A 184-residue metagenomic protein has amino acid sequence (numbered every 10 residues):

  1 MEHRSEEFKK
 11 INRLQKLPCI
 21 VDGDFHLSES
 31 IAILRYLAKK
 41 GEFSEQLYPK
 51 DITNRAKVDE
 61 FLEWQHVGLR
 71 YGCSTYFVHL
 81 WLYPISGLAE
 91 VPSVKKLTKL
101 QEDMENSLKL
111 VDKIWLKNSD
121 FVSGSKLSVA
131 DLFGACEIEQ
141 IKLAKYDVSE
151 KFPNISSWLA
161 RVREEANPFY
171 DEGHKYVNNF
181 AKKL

Functional and structural regions predicted by a protein language model:
M1-T98, E105, K117: GST-like domain detector, emphasizing the conserved glutathione-binding G-site in the N-terminal thioredoxin-like
L34-A38, D59-L62, L108, D112 (+2 more regions): Non-transmembrane alpha-helical segments in soluble domains of secreted/periplasmic/extracellular proteins
E45-K50, Y71-C73, D120-G124, E150 (+1 more regions): Short, hydrophobic secondary-structure boundary micro-motifs
G68, G72-F77, F121-K151, V162: GST superfamily/GST-like fold recognition
G72, S107-L110, I114, F169: Short alpha-helical functional segments enriched in proximate histidine and acidic residues
V111-S123: Hydrophobic alpha-helical bundle segments that form small-molecule/ligand-binding pockets
K151-S157: Domain-level recognition of soluble alpha/beta enzyme cores, biased toward histidine phosphatases/phosphomutases
P168-L184: C-terminal helix/juxtamembrane-tail motif
